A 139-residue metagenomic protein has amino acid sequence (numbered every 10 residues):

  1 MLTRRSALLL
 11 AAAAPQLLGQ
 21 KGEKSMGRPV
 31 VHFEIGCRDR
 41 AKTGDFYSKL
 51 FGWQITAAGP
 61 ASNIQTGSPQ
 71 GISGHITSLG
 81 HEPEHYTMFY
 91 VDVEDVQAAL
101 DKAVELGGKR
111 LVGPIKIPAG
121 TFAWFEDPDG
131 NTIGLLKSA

Functional and structural regions predicted by a protein language model:
L2-L9: N-terminal export leaders
R5, P69-I72, L106, P128: Short, ordered coil/turn segments that flank beta-strands lining enzyme active or ligand-binding pockets
L9-A13, L17-G44, Q70-G71, T87-F89 (+1 more regions): N-terminal beta-strand motif that seeds the catalytic metal site of vicinal oxygen chelate
V30-R38, G80-E105, T121-E126: Vicinal oxygen chelate
G36, R40-A61: N-terminal first-folded block
T43-Y47, A103, G130: Conserved active-site tyrosine of GNAT-family acetyltransferases
G52-Y86, T132-K137: Conserved short beta-strand elements that form part of the metal-binding/catalytic scaffold of enzyme active sites
R110-L111: Residue-level detector of beta-propeller blades
